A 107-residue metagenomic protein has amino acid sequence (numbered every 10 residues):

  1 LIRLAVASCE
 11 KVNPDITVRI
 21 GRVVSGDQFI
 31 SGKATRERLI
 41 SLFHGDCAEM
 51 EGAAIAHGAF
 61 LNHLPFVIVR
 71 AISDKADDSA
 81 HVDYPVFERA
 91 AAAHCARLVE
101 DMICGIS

Functional and structural regions predicted by a protein language model:
L1-S107: Glycine-rich phosphate- or other oxyanion-binding loops that anchor nucleotides, phosphorylated ligands
